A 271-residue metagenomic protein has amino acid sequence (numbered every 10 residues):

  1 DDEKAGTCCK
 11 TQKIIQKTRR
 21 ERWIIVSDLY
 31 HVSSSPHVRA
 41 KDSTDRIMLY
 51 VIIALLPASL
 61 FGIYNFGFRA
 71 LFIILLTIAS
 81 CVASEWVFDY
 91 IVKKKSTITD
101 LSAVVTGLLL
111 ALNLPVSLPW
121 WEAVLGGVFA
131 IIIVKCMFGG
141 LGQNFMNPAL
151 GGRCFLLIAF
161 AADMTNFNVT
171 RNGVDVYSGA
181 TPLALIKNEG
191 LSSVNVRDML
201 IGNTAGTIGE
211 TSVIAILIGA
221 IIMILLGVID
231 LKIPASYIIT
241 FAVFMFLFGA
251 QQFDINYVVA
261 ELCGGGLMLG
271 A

Functional and structural regions predicted by a protein language model:
E21, I25-I78, V82: N-terminal signal-anchor module of multipass membrane proteins
Y50-A58, I73-E85, S102-G107, A111 (+9 more regions): Alpha-helical transmembrane segments in multi-pass membrane proteins
F68-A79, S117-G126, N203-T211, D254-G265: Structural signature of hydrophobic alpha-helical transmembrane segments
A83-K95, I131-G142, I218-G227, G270-A271: C-terminal ends of transmembrane helices
S96-T106, A123-L125, Q143-R153, L231-I239 (+1 more regions): Cytoplasmic-side transmembrane-helix entry/capping segments in multi-pass membrane proteins
A103, L108-D175: Membrane-interface helix-loop-helix junctions at boundaries between adjacent transmembrane segments
G142-L217: Long hydrophobic alpha-helical segments that form multi-pass transmembrane helix bundles in integral membrane proteins
L226-A271: Alpha-helical transmembrane segments
